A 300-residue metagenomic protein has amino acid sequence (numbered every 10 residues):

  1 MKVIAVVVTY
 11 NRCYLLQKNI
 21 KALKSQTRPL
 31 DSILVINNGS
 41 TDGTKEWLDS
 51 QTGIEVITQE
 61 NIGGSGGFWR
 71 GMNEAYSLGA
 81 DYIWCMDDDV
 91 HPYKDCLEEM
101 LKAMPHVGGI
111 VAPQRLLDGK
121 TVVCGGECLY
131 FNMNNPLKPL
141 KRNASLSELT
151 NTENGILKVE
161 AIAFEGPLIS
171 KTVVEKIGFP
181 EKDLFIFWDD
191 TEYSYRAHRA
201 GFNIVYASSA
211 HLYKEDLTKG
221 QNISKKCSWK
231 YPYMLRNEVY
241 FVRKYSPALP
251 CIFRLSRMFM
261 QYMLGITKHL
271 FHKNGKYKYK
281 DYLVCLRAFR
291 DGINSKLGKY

Functional and structural regions predicted by a protein language model:
R12-S25: Short, well-formed alpha-helical segments that are part of the catalytic scaffolds of diverse glycosyltransferases
A22, N37-E46, V90: A conserved acidic beta->alpha catalytic loop
Q59-L78: Glycine-rich, basic loop-to-helix element that forms the pyrophosphate-binding segment of sugar-nucleotide handling
A80-D89: Short beta-strand-to-loop acidic/aromatic patch adjacent to the donor-nucleotide binding site
D95-N132: Conserved donor NDP-sugar-binding/catalytic core segment of glycosyltransferases
L149-I169, N222: A recurrent flexible, glycine/aromatic-enriched loop bordering the glycosyltransferase active site that acts as
G166-I169, V173-F179, D183-A210: A short, conserved alpha-helix in the catalytic core of glycosyltransferases
W229-Y233, A248-Y300: Non-catalytic, C-terminal membrane-associated alpha-helical segments of glycosyltransferases
